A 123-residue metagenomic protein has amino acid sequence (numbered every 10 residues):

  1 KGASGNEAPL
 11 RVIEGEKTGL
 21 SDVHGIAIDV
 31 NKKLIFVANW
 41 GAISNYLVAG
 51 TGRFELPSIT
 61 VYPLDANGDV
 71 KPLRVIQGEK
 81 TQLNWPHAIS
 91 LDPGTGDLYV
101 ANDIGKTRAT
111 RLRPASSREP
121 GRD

Functional and structural regions predicted by a protein language model:
K1-G5, V61-D69: Short loop/turn segments immediately following beta-strands, especially the blade-tip and inter-blade linker loops
G2-A3, E16-K17, G50-T51, E79 (+1 more regions): Tandem-repeat/low-complexity and Cys-motif detector
G5-G15, D69-G78: Beta-propeller fold detector
A8, S21, F54-I59, K71 (+1 more regions): Repetitive beta-architecture junctions, highlighting loop-to-beta-strand starts across blade-like repeats
K17-K33, G41, K80-T95: Beta-rich, blade/repeat-based domains predominating in secreted/periplasmic proteins but also intracellular
V37-A38, V100: Residue position within the beta-strands of beta-propeller blades
W40-A42, L64, D103-G105: Short loop/turn segments immediately following the C-termini of beta-strands
S44-P57, T107-R122: Short, solvent-exposed loop/turn segments at conserved positions within beta-propeller repeat blades
